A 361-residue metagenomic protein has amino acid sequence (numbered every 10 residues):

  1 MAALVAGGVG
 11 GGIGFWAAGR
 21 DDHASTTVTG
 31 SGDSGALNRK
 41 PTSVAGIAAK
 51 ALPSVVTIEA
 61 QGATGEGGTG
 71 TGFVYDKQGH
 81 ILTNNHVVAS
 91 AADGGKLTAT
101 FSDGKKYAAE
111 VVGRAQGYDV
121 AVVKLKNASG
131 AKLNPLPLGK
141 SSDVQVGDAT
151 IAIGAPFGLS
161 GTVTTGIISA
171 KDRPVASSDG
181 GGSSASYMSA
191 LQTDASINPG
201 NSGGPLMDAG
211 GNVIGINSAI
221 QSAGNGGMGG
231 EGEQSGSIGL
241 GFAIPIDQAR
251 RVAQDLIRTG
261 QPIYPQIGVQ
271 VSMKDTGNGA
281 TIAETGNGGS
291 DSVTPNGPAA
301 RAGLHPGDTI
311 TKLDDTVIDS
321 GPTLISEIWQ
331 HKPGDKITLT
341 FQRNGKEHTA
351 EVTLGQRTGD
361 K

Functional and structural regions predicted by a protein language model:
A2-G12, Q61-A92: Catalytic histidine site
G12-G67, T71, Q254, R258: N-terminal activation segment of mature serine protease catalytic domains
W16-H23, K77-Q78, L82-Q116, A128: Catalytic-histidine neighborhood of serine endopeptidases, predominantly the chymotrypsin-like S1/PA family
N38-V44, E59-Q78, K106-A108, N134-P137 (+3 more regions): A conserved glycine-rich beta-strand in the N-terminal activation segment of trypsin-fold
G62-G68, A89-K96, L133, I153-G166 (+3 more regions): Active-site loop architecture of trypsin-fold serine endopeptidases
A108-E110, A121, R250-R258, I263 (+2 more regions): PDZ-domain C-terminal substructure recognizer with occasional recognition of PDZ-binding tails
E110, G130-S160, Q254, A300 (+1 more regions): Active-site substrate-binding loop(s) of clan PA
I257-S326, E347-T349: PDZ/PDZ-like groove recognition
